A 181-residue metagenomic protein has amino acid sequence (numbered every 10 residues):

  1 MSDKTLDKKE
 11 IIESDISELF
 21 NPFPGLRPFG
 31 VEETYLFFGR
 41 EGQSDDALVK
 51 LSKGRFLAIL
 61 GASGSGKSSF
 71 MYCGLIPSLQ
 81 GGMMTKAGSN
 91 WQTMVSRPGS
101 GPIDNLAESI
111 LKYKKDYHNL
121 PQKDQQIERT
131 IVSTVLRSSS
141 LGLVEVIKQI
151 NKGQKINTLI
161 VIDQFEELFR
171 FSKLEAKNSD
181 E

Functional and structural regions predicted by a protein language model:
M1-E181: Amphipathic helix/helix-loop-helix segment enriched in hydrophobic residues with interspersed Lys/Arg and occasional
